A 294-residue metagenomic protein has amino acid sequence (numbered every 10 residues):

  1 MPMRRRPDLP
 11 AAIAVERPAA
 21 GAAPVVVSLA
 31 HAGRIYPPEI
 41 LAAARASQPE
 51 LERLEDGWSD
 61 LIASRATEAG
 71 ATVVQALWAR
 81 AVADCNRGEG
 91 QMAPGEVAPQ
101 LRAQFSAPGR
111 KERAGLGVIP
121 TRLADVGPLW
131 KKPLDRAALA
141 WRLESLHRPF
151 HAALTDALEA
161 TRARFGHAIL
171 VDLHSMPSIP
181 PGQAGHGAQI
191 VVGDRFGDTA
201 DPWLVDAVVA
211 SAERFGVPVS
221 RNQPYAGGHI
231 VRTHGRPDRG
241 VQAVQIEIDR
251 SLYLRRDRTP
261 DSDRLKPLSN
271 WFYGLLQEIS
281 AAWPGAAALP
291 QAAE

Functional and structural regions predicted by a protein language model:
P2-L170, S175-E294: N-terminal catalytic or cofactor-binding beta/alpha core of small enzyme domains
